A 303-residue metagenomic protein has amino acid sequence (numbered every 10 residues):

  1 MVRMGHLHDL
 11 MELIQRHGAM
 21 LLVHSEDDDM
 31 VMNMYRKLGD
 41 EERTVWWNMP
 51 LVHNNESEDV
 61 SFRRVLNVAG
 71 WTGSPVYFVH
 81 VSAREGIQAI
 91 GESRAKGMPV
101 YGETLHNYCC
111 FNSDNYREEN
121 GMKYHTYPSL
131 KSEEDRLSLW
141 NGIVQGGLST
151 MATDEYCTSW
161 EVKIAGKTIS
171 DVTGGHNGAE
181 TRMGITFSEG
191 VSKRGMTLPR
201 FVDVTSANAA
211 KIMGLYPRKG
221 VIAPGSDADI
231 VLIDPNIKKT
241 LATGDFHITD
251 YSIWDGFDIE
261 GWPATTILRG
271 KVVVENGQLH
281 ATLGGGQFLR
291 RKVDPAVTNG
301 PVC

Functional and structural regions predicted by a protein language model:
M1-M151, K167: Histidine/acidic residue-rich metal-binding segments in metalloenzymes
H6, G178, R182, F246: Short acidic-hydrophobic sequence patches enriched in Asp/Glu that either
D27, A83, H106, C157 (+2 more regions): Short, glycine/acidic-enriched loop or turn micro-motifs at the edges of active sites
V31, I87, C110, S159-E161 (+2 more regions): Glycine/Thr-rich phosphate-binding loops of Rossmann-like dinucleotide-binding domains
R43-G73, K123, V144-M151, Y156-I237: His/Asp/Glu-enriched, well-ordered alpha-helical/loop segment that forms or immediately abuts the divalent-metal
M122-Y127, I248-D258, N299-C303: Surface-exposed acidic, glycine/proline-enriched linker/cap segments that occur as 15-30-residue helix-coil
I164-I169, P224-L289: C-terminal cap of metal-dependent C-N hydrolases
F288-C303: Short, solvent-exposed cationic patches
